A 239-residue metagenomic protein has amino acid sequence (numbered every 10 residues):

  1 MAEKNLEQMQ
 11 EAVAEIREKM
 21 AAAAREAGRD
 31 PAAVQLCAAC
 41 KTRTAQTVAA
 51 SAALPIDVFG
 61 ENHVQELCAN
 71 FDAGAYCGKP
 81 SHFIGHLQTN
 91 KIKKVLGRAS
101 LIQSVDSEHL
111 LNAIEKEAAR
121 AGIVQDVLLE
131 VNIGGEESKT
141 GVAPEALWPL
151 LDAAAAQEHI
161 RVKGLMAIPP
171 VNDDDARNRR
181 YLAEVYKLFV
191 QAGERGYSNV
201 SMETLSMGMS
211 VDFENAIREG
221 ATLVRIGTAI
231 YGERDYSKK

Functional and structural regions predicted by a protein language model:
M1-K187, Q191-V211, I217-E219, Y231-E233: Conserved alpha/beta-domain cores
T222-L223: Divalent-metal-activated hydrolytic enzyme cores
S237-K239: Active-site loop ensemble at the mouth of alpha/beta enzyme cores that anchors a bound cofactor
